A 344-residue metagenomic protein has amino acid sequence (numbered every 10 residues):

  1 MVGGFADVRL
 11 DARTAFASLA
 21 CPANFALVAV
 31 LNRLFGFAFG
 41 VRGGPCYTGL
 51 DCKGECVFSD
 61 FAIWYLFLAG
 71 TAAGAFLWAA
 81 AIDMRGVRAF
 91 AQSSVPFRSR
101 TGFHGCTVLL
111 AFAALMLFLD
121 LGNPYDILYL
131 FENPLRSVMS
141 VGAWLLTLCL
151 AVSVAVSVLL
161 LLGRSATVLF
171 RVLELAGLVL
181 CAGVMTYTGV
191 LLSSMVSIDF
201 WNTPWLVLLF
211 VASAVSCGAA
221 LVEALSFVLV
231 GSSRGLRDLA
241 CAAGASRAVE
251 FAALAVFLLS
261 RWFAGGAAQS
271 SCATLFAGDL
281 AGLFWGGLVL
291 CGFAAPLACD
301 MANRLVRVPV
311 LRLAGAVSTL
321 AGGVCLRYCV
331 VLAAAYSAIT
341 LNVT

Functional and structural regions predicted by a protein language model:
D7-D11, F16-R33, F39-R42: N-terminal polybasic/positive-inside topogenic patches
L34-C56: Short, Lys/Arg-enriched N-terminal segments with co-localized hydrophobic residues within the first ~10-30 amino acids
T48-I63, A91-S94, L119-S140, V190-L208 (+2 more regions): Membrane-interface interhelical loops and short amphipathic "cap" helices that link adjacent transmembrane segments
W64-L66, N303, V310-T344: TerminUS-proximal long segments
L68, V87, Q92-S94, T147 (+3 more regions): Long, contiguous internal "core" modules enriched in hydrophobic/ aromatic residues
T71, A75-I82, F90-L145: Membrane helical hairpin/interfacial module
